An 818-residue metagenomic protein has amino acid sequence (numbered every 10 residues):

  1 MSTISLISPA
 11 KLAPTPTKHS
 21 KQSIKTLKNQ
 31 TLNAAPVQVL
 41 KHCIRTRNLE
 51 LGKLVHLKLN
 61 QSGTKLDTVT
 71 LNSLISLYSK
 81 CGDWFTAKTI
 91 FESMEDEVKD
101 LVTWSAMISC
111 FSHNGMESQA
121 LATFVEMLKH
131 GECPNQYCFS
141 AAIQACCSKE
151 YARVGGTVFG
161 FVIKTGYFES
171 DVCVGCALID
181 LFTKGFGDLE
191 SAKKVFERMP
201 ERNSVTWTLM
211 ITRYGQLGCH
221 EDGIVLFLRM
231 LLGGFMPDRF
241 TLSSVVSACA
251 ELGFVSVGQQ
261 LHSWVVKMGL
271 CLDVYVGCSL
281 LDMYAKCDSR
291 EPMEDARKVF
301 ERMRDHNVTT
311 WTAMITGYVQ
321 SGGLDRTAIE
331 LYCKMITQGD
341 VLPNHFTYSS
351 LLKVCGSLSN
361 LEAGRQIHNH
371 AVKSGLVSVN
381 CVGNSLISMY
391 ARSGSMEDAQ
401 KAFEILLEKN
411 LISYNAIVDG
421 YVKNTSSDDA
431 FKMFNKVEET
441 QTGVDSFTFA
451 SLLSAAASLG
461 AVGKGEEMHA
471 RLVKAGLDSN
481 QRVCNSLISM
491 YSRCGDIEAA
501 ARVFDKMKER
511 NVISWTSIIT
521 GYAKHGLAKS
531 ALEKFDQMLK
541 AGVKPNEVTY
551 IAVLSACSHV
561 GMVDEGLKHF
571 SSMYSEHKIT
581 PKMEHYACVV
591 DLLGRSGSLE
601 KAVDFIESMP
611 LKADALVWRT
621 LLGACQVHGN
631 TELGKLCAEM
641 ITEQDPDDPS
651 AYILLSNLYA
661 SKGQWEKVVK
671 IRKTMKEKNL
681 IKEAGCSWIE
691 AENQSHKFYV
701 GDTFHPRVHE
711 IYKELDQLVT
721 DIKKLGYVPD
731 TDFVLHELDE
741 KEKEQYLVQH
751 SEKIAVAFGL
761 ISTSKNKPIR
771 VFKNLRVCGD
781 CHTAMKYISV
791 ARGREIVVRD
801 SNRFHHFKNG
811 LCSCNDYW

Functional and structural regions predicted by a protein language model:
S2-N203, T208-W818: Terminal (and in a subset, N-terminal) low-complexity or junction segments at the ends of helical repeat RNA-binding
